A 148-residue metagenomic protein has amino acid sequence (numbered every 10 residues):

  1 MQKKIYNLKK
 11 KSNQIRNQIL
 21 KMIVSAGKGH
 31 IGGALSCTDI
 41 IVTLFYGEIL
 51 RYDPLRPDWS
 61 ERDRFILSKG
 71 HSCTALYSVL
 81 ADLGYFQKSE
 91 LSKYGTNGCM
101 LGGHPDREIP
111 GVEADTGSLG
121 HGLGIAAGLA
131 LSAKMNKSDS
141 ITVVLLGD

Functional and structural regions predicted by a protein language model:
M1-I15: N-terminal hydrophobic or amphipathic helices/low-complexity stretches enriched in small/hydrophobic/Pro/Gly
L8, G29, G117-S118: Alpha-helix N-cap/helix-initiation motif
K11-K28: N-terminal capping segment at the start of a domain
I19-M22, A34-G147: Cofactor-binding active-site loop characterized by glycine-rich and histidine/acidic residues
G27-L35: Structural motif
